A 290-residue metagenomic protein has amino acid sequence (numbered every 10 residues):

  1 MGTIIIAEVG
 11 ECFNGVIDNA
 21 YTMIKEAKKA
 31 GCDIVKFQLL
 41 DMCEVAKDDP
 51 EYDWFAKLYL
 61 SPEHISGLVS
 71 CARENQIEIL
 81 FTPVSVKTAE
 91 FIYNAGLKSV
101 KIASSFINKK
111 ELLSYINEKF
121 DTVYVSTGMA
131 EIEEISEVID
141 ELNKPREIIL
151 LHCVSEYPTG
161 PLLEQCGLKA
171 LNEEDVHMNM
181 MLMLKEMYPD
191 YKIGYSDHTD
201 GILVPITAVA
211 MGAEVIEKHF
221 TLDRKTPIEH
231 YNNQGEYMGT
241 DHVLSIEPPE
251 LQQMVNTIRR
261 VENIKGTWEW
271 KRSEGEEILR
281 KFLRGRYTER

Functional and structural regions predicted by a protein language model:
M1-R290: Catalytic cores and adjacent flexible loops of soluble metabolic enzymes that perform enolate/carbanion chemistry on
